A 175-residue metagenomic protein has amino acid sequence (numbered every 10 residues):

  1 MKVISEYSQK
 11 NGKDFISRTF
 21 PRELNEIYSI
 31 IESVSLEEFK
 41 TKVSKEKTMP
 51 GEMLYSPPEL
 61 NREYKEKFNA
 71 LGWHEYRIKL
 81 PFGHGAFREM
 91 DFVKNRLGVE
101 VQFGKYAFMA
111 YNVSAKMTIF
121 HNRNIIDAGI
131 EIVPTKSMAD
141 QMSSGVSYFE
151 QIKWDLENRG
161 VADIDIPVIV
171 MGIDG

Functional and structural regions predicted by a protein language model:
M1-M49, P58-R62: Nuclease-adjacent, charged terminal/linker segments that flank catalytic cores
K40-G51, I125-A139: Short glycine-rich, basic-tinged beta-strand/loop micro-motifs
E46, P50-N95, A107-N112, N122: Active-site metal-binding core of divalent-cation-utilizing nuclease and nuclease-like domains
V93-G98, G129-E131: Glycine-rich, often proline-containing surface loops adjacent to acidic residues and nearby aromatics that form
R96, F103-K105, D174: Short, flexible loop/turn elements at secondary-structure junctions
V101-S114, Q141: Active-site-adjacent loop/helix micro-motif of nuclease/hydrolase catalytic cores
V113-A128: Short secondary-structure subsegments characteristic of cysteine-rich extracellular domains
T135-G175: Domain-level recognition of nuclease-like catalytic cores that cleave nucleotide substrates
